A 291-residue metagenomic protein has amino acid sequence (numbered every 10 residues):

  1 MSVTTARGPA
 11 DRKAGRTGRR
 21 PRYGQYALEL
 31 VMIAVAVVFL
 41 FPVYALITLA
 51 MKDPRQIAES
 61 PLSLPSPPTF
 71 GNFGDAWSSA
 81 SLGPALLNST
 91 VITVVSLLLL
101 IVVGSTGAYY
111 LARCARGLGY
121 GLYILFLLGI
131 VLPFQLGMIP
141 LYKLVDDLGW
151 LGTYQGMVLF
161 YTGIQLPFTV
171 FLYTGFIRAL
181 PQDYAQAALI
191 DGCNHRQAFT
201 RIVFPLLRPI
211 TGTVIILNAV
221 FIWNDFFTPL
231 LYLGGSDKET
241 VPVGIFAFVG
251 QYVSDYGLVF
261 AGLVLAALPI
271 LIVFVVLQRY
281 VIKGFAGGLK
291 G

Functional and structural regions predicted by a protein language model:
M1-R22: Short, Lys/Arg-rich, polar N-terminal cytosolic tail immediately upstream of the first transmembrane signal-anchor
Q25-G291: A structural signal for multi-pass alpha-helical bundles of membrane permease subunits that mediate small-molecule
